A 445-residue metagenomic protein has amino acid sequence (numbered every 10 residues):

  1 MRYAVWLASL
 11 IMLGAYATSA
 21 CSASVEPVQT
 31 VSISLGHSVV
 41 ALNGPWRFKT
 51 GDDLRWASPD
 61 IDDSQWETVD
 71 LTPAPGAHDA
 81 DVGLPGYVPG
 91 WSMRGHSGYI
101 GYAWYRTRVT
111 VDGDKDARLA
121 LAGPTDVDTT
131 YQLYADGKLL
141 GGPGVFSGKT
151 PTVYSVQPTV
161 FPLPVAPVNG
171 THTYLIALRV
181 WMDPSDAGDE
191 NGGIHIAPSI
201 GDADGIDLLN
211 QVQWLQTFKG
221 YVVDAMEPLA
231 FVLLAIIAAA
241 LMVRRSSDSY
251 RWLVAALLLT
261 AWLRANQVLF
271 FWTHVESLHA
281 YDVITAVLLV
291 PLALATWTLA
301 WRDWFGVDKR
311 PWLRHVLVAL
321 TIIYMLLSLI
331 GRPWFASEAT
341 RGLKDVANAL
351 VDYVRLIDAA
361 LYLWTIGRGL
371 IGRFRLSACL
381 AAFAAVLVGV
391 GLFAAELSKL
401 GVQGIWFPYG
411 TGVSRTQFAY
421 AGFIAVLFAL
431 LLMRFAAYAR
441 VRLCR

Functional and structural regions predicted by a protein language model:
M1-L7: Bacterial N-terminal signal peptides that target proteins for export
A17-S19: N-terminal signal peptide c-region/cleavage motif recognized by signal peptidases
A23-D116: Extended carbohydrate-recognition surfaces in non-catalytic/accessory domains of CAZymes and lectin-like proteins
D52, V153-A225: An acidic-aromatic loop/edge-strand motif
W66, V109-D136, L140, I176-L178: Aromatic-lined ligand-binding clefts that engage carbohydrates, nucleic acids, or primary amines
A77-G86, L139-V160: Solvent-exposed beta-strand/loop surfaces of large extracellular or lumenal domains
Q213-R244, D352-L370: First transmembrane helix
A261-D303, V307-V316, M325-R445: Interfacial "cap-and-anchor" motif at the non-cytosolic start of specific transmembrane alpha-helices
